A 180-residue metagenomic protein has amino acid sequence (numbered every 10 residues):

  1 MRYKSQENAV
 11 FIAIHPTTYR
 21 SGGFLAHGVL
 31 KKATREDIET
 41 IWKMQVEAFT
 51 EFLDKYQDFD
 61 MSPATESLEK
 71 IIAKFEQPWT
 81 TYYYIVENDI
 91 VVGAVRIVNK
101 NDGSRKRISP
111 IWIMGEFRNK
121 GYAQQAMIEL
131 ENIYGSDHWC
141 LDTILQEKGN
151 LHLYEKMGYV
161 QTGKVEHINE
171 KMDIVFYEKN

Functional and structural regions predicted by a protein language model:
V29-K43: A short beta-loop-alpha structural element at the N-terminal edge of CoA-dependent acyl/N-acetyltransferase catalytic
V46-I71: Conserved GNAT-fold acetyl-CoA-binding loop/helix
K70-Y83: A short helix-loop-beta-strand connector motif used in the catalytic cores of GNAT acetyltransferases and, in some
Y84, I90-N99, R107, W112: Conserved beta-strand in the GNAT
S104-G115, D142: Conserved acetyl-CoA binding element of GNAT-fold acetyltransferases
I113, N119-N132, H152-K156: Conserved acetyl-CoA-binding loop-helix of GNAT-fold acetyltransferases
Q124-Q125, Q146-G163, N169: Conserved active-site alpha-helix within GNAT-family acetyltransferase domains
I133-L145: Conserved GNAT acetyl-CoA-binding A-motif
